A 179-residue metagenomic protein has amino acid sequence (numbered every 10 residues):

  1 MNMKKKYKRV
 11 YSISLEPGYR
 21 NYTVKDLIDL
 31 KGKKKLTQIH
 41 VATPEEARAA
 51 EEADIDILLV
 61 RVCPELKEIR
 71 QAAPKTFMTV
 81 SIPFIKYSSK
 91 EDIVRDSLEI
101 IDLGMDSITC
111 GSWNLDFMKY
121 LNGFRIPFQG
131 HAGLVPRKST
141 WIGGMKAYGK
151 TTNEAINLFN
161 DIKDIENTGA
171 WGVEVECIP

Functional and structural regions predicted by a protein language model:
N2-P179: Alpha/beta enzyme core
